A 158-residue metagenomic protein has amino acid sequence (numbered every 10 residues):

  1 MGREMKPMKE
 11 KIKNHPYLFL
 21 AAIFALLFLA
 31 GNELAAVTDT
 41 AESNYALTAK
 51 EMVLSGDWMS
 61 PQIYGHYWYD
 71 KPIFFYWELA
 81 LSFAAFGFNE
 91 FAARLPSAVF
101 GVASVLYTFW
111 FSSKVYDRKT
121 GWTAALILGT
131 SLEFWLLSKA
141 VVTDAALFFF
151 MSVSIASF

Functional and structural regions predicted by a protein language model:
M1-M5: N-terminal amphipathic/basic-hydrophobic helices that include classical n-h-c signal peptides and signal-anchor
K6-F158: Membrane-integral, polyisoprenol-dependent glycosyltransferases of the GT-C/oligosaccharyltransferase superfamily
